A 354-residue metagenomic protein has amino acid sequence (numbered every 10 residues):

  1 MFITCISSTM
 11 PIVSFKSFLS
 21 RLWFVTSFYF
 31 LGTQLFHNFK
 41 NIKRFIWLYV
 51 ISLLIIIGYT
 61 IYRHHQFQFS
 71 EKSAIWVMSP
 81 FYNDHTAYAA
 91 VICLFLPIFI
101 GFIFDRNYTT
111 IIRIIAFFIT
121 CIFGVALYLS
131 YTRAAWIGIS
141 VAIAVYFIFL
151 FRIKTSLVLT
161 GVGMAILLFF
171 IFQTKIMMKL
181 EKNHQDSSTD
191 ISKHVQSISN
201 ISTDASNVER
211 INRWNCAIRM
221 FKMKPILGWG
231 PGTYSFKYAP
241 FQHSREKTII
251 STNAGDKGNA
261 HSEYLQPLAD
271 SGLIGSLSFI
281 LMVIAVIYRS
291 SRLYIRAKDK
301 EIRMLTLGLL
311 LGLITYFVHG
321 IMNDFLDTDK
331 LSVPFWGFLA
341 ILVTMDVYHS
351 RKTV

Functional and structural regions predicted by a protein language model:
M1-I12, F18-L19, G32, L168 (+2 more regions): A structural signal for hydrophobic alpha-helical transmembrane segments in multi-pass membrane proteins
M1-I6, W23-S27, N41-A74, F81-R152 (+6 more regions): Alpha-helical transmembrane segments of multi-pass inner-membrane proteins
S7-K16, Y128-S130, I321-L326: Membrane-interface helix caps and helix-loop-helix hairpins in membrane proteins
K16-R21, F81-F95, A134, A260-E263 (+2 more regions): Membrane-interface micro-motifs in multi-pass membrane enzymes
G58, H64, V125, L129 (+5 more regions): A membrane-periplasm/extracellular boundary helix in multi-pass inner-membrane enzymes that assemble envelope glycans
F69-S79, I201-N215, R219, M223 (+1 more regions): Long extracytoplasmic/lumenal interhelical loops at the membrane interface of multi-pass membrane proteins
G161, F279-M282, L307-V354: Transmembrane alpha-helices of multi-pass inner-membrane enzymes
Q266-I284: Membrane-interface anchor segments at the N-terminal boundary of transmembrane helices in multi-pass membrane enzymes
